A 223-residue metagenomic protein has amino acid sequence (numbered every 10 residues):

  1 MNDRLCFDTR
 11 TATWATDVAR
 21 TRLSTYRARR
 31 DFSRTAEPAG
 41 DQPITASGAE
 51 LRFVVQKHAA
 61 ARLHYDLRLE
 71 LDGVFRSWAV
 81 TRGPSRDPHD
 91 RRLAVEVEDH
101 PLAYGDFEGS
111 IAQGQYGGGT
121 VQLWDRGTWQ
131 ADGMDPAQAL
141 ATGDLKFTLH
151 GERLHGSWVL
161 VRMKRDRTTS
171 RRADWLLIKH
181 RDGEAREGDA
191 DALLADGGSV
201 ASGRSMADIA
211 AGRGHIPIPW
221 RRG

Functional and structural regions predicted by a protein language model:
N2-G223: A charge-rich, low-complexity, intrinsically flexible signal that marks solvent-exposed coils, linkers, repeats
